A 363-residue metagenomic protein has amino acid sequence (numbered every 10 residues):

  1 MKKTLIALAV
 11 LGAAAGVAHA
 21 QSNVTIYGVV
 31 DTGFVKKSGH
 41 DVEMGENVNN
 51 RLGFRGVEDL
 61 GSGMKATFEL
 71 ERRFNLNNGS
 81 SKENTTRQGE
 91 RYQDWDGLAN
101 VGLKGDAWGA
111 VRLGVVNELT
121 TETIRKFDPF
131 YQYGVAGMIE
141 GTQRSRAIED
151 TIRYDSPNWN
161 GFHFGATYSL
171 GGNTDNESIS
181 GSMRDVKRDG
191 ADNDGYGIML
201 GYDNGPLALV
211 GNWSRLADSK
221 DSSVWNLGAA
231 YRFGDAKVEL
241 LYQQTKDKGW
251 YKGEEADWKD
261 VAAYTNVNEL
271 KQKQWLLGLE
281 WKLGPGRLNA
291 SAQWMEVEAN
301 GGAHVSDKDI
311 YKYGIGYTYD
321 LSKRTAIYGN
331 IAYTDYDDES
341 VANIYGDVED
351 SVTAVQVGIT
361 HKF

Functional and structural regions predicted by a protein language model:
M1-F363: Outer-membrane beta-barrel proteins
